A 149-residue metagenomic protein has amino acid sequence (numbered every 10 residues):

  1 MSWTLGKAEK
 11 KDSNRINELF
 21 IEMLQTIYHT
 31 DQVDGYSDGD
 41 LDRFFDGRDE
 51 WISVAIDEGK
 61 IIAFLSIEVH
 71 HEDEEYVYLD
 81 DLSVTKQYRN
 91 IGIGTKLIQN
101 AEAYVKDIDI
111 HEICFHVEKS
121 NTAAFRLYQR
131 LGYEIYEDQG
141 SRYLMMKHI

Functional and structural regions predicted by a protein language model:
W3, K7-D80, T85, I98-Q99 (+2 more regions): Acetyl-CoA-dependent GNAT
V84, N90-A103, R126-R130: Conserved acetyl-CoA-binding loop-helix of GNAT-fold acetyltransferases
T95, K119-E137, Y143: Conserved active-site alpha-helix within GNAT-family acetyltransferase domains
V105-H116: Conserved GNAT acetyl-CoA-binding A-motif
L144-I149: Terminal substrate-recognition subdomain of acyl/acetyltransferases
